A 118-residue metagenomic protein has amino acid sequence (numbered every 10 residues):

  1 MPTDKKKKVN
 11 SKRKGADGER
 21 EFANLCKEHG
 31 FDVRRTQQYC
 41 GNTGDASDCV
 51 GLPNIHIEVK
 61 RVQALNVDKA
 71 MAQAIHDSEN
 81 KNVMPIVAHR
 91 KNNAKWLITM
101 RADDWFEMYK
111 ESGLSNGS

Functional and structural regions predicted by a protein language model:
M1-S118: Catalytic phosphate/metal-binding cores of nucleic-acid and nucleotide-processing enzymes, i.e., regions that mediate
